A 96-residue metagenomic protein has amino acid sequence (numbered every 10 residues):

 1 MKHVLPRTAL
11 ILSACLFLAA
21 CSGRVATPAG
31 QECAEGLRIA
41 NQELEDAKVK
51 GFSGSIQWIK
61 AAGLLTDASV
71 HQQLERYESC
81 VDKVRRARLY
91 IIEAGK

Functional and structural regions predicted by a protein language model:
M1-I11: Bacterial N-terminal signal peptides that target proteins for export
F17-A20: C-terminal motif of bacterial Sec signal peptides marking the signal peptidase cleavage site
R24-I59: Amphipathic, heptad-repeat alpha-helical segments
Q31, Y77-S79: Short coil/turn connectors between adjacent alpha-helices in alpha-solenoid helical repeat scaffolds
E93-K96: Boundary/linker segments of alpha-helical solenoid repeat arrays
